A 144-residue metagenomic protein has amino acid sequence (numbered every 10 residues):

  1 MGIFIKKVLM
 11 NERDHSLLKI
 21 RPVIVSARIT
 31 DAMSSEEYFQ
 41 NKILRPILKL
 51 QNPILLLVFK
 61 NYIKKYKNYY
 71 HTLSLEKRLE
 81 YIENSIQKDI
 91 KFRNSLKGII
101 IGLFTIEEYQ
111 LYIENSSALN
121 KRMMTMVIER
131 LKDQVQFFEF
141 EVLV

Functional and structural regions predicted by a protein language model:
M1-P46: N-terminal leader/targeting peptides and immediately adjacent processing regions
I5-K7, H15-K19, V58-I63, Y70-L73 (+1 more regions): A broad, low-specificity signal for short, low-complexity segments enriched in glycine/proline and polar/charged
Q40-H71: Short, well-structured hydrophobic secondary-structure segments
K67-I82, Q134, F138-E141: Membrane-interacting alpha-helical segments
L73-M123: Amphipathic protein-protein interaction modules
N115-V144: Long, highly charged low-complexity segments enriched in Glu/Asp and Lys/Arg with interspersed Ser/Thr
